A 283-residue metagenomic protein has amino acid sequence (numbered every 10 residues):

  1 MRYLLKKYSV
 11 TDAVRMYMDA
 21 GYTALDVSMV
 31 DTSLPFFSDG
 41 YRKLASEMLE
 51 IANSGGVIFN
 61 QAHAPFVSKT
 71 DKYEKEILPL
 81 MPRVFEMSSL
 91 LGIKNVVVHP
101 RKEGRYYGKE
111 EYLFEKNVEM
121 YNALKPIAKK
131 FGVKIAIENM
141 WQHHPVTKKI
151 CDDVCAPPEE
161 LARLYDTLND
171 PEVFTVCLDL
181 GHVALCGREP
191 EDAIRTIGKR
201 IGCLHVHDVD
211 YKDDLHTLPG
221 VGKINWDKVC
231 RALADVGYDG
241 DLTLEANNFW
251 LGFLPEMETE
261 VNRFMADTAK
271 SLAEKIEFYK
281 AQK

Functional and structural regions predicted by a protein language model:
M1, K7-T23, Y107, T147 (+2 more regions): Histidine-acidic metal/acid-base catalytic patches
Y3-L4, L49, N53, I58-N60 (+3 more regions): Mobile, glycine- and charge-enriched loop segments and immediately flanking short secondary-structure elements within
Y3-L5, M29-D31, P65-S68, P100-G104 (+4 more regions): Active-site-proximal loop/turn and secondary-structure-junction residues that shape catalytic pockets, frequently
L5, F37-G40, K69-Y73, K109 (+2 more regions): Pocket-edge positions in alpha/beta enzyme catalytic cores
D12, S46, N53-S54, T70-T175 (+2 more regions): Active-site acidic/histidine proton-transfer and metal-coordination neighborhood in alpha/beta enzyme cores
A24-D26, I58-H63, I93-V97, G132-A136 (+3 more regions): Structural preference for beta-strand elements that scaffold enzyme active sites
D26-L49: Glycine-rich, proline-tolerant flexible connector loops at the mouths of alpha/beta enzymes
